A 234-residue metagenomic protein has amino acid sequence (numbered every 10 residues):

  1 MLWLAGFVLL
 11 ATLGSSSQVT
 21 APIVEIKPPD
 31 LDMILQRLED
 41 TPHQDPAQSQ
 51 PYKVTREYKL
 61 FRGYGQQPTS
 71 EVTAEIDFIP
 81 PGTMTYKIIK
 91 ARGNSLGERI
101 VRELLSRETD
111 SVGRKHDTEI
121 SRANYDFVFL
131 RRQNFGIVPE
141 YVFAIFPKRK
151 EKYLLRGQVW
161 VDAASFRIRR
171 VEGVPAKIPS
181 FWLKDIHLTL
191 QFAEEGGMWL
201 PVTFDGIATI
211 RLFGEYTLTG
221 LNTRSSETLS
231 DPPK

Functional and structural regions predicted by a protein language model:
W3-T12: Bacterial N-terminal signal peptides
L13-S17: N-terminal compositionally biased, intrinsically disordered segments and leader/signal-like regions
Q18-R156, A163-R169, A176-I186, A193-L200 (+1 more regions): Structured extracytoplasmic
